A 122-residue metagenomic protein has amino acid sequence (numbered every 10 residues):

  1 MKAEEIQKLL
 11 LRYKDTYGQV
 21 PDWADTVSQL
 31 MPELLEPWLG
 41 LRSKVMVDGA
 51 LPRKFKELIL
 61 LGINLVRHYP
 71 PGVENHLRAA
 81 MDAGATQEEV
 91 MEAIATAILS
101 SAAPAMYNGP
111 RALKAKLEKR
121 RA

Functional and structural regions predicted by a protein language model:
M1-F55, N108-A122: Acidic, glycine/proline-rich low-complexity segments that act as flexible tails and inter-domain linkers
K8-L9, W23, V73, I94-I98: Low-complexity, flexible helical/coil segments
Y13, L41, H76, D82-A85 (+2 more regions): N-terminal, helix-rich and Lys/Arg-enriched segments in bacterial and organellar proteins
W38, R42, L58-L65, A93-S100: Short alpha-helical scaffolding segments that buttress acidic/His motifs in well-ordered protein cores
R53-K54, E88, S101: Aromatic- and histidine-enriched alpha-helix N-cap/loop-to-helix transition segments that scaffold the rims
L58-M91: Mid-chain, well-packed structural core segment of small domains
L65-R78, I98-A112: Short amphipathic alpha-helical segments at helix boundaries and their inter-helical linkers
D82, T96-L99, A103, K119-A122: Alpha-helix capping at helix-to-loop junctions
